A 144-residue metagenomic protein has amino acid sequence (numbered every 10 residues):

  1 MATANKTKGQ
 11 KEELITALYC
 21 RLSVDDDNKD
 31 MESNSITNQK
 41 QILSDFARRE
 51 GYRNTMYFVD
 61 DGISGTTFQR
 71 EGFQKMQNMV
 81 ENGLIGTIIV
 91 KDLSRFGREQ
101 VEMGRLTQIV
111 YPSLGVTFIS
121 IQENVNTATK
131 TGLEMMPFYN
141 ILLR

Functional and structural regions predicted by a protein language model:
M1-R144: Short, structured surface patches at the beginning of a domain
